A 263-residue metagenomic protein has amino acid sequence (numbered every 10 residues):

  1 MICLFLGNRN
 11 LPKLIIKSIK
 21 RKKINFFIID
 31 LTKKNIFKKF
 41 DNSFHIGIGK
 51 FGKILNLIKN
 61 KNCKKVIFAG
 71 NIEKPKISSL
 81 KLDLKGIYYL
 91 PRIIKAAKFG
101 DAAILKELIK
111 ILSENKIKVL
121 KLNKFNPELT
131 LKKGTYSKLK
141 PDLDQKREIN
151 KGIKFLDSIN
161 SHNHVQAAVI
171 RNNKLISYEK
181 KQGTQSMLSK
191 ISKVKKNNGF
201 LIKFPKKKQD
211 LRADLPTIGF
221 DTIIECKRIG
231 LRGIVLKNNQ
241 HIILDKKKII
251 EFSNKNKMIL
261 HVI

Functional and structural regions predicted by a protein language model:
M1-L31: N-terminal basic/disordered segments at the start of proteins
L4-L6, I28-I29, V66-A69, V119-K124 (+5 more regions): General beta-strand structural signal in soluble alpha/beta enzymes
L11, I19, K98-A102, N115-K227 (+1 more regions): Conserved mixed alpha/beta catalytic, RNA-binding, or beta-rich assembly cores of soluble enzyme, regulatory
L11-K13, F51-G52, P75-I77, L105 (+2 more regions): Short, well-ordered alpha-helical microsegments
L14-S18, I67, E225, K248-I249: A short acidic, amphipathic alpha-helical/loop segment
L31-N56, N60-C63, D83-Y89, I93 (+1 more regions): Feature captures the catalytic cores and cofactor-binding loops of soluble hydro-lyases/lyases that act on carboxylate
K38-D41, S78-K81, L131-G134, E179-K181 (+1 more regions): Short acidic, glycine/serine/threonine-rich loops at helix termini
I54-K124: N-terminal glycine-rich phosphate/adenylate-binding segment common to multiple enzyme folds
